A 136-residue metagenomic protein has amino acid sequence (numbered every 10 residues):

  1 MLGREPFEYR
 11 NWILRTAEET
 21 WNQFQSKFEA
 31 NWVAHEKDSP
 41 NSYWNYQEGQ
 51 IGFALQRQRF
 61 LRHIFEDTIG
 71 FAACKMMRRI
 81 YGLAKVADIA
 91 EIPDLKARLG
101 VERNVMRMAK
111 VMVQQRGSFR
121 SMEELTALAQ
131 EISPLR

Functional and structural regions predicted by a protein language model:
M1-S39, A73-D88: Active-site activation/catalytic loop segments of kinase-like enzymes and analogous catalytic loops in related
S42-R136: Regulatory N- and C-terminal appendages and interdomain linkers associated with kinase/kinase-like NTP transferase
